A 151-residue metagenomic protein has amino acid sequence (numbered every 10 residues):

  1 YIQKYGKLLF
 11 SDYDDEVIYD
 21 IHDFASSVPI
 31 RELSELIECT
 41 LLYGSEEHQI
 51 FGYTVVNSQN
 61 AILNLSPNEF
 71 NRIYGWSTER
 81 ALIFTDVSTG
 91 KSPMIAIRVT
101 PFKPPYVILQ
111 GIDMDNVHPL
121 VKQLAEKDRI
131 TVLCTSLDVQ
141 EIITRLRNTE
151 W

Functional and structural regions predicted by a protein language model:
Y1-S88, T144-W151: Non-catalytic interface/targeting segments
I62-W151: Feature captures the catalytic cores and cofactor-binding loops of soluble hydro-lyases/lyases that act on carboxylate
